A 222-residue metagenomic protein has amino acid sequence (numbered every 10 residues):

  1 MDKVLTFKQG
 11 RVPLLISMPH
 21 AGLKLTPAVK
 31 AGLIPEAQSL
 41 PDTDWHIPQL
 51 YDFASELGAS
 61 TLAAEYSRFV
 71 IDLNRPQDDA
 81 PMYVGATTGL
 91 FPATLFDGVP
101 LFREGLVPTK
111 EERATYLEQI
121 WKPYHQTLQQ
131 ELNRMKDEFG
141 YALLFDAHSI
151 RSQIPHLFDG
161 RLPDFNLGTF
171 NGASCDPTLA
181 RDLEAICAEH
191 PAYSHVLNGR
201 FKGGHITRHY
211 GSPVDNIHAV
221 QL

Functional and structural regions predicted by a protein language model:
M1-L144, I150-V220: N-terminal catalytic or cofactor-binding beta/alpha core of small enzyme domains
